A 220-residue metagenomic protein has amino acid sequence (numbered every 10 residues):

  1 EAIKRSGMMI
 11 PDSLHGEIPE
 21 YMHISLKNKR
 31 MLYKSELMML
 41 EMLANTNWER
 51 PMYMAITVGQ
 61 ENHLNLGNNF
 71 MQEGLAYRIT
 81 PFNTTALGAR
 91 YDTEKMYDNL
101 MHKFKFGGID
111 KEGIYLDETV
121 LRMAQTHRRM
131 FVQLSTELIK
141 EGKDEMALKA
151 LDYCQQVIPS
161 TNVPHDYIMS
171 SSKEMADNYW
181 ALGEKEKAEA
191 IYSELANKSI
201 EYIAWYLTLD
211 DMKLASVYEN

Functional and structural regions predicted by a protein language model:
E1-N220: ER/secretory pathway lumenal C-terminal domains and tails of membrane proteins involved in glycoprotein biogenesis
